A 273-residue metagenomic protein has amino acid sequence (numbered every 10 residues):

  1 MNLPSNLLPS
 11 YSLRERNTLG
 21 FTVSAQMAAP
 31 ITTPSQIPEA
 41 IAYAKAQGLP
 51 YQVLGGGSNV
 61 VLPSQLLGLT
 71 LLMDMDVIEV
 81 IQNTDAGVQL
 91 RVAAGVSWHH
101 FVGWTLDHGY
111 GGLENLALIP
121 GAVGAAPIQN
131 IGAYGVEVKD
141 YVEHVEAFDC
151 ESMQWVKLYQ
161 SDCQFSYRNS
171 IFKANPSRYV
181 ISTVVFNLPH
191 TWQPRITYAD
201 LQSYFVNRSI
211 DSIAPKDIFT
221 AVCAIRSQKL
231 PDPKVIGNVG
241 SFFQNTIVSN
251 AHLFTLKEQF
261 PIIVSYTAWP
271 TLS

Functional and structural regions predicted by a protein language model:
N2-Y141, V145, D149-E151: Anion-binding (especially nucleotide phosphate/pyrophosphate-binding) glycine-rich loop and adjoining beta-alpha core
L8-P9, E15-F21, V60, W155-S273: Phosphate/pyrophosphate- and phosphate-bearing ligand-binding catalytic cores of soluble enzymes
